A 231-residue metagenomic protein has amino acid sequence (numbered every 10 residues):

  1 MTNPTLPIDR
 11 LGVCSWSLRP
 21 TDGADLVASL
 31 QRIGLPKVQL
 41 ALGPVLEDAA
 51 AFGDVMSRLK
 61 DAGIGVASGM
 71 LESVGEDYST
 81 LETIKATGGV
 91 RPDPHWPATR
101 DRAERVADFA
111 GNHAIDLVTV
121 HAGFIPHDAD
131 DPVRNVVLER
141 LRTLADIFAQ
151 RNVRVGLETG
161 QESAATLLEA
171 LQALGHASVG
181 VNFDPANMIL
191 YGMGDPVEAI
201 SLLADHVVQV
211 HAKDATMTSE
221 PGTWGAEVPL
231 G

Functional and structural regions predicted by a protein language model:
M1-G12, L59: N-terminal amphipathic alpha-helix/helix-capping segment at the start of soluble metabolic enzymes
N3, D22-D25, D61, Y78-G180: Active-site acidic/histidine proton-transfer and metal-coordination neighborhood in alpha/beta enzyme cores
I8, V13, K37-V38, G69 (+1 more regions): Acidic/histidine-rich catalytic cores of soluble enzymes
S15-G23, A41-D54, G75-E76, I125-A129 (+4 more regions): Acidic-and-aromatic substrate-binding clefts and catalytic sites of carbohydrate-active enzymes
L18-L30, A51, V55, W96-F109 (+1 more regions): Short, acidic/polar
A24-P44, H113-A114: Catalytic domains of carbohydrate-active enzymes, especially glycoside hydrolases
A49-M70: Aromatic-lined substrate-binding rim segments of carbohydrate-active enzymes
L71-S79: Substrate-binding cleft and catalytic face of glycoside hydrolase catalytic domains, especially the flexible beta-alpha
